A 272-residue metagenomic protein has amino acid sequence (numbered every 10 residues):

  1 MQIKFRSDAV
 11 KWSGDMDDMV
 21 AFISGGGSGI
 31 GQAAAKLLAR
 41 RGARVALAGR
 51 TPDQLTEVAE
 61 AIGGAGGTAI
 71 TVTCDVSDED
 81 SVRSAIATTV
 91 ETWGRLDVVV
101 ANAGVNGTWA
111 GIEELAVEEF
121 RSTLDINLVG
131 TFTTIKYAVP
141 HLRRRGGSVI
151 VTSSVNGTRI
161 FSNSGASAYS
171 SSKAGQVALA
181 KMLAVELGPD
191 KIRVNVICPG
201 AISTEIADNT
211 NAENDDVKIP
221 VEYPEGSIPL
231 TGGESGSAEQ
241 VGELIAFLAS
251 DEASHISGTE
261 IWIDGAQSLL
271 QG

Functional and structural regions predicted by a protein language model:
Q2-S13, N106-W109, A246, S257-G272: Short C-terminal tail/terminal secondary-structure segment of NAD(P)H-dependent dehydrogenase/reductase domains
G27-S28: Conserved glycine-rich cofactor-binding loop
A110-I112, A116-S122, P224-G226: Substrate-binding pocket helix/loop in short-chain dehydrogenase/reductase
I135, S172, A180: Active-site helix of classical SDR
P140, V185-P189, S254: Alpha-helical segment proximal to the catalytic Tyr-Lys
S154: Residue(s) in the substrate-gating loop at a strand-loop-helix junction that position the organic substrate next
D216-Q240: Catalytic Tyr-x(3-8)-Lys segment
